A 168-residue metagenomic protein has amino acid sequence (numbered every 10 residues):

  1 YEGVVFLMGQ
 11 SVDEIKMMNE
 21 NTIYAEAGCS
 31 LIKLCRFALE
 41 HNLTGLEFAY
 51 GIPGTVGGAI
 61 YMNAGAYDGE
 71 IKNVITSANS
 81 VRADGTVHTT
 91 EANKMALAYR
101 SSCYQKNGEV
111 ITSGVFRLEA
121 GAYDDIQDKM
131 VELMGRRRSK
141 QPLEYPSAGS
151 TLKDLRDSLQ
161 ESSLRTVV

Functional and structural regions predicted by a protein language model:
Y1-G3: A short, glycine/Asx- and small/polar-enriched loop/turn that sits immediately N-terminal to a beta-strand
L7-L43, E70-T89, L118: N-terminal glycine-rich flavin-associated loop
Q10, C29, K33, E47 (+6 more regions): Conserved active-site and cofactor/substrate-binding residues in soluble primary-metabolism enzymes
K16-N21, I60, E109-S113: Acidic/polar active-site rim loop that often engages polyanionic ligands
E20-A25, Y50-I60, M95-A98, S139: Short N-terminal helix-initiation segments at or just after the protein's N-terminus
I32, A38-T76, R82, S147 (+1 more regions): A gly/ser-rich beta-alpha-beta helix-loop segment of oxidoreductase catalytic cores
V81-V168: Phosphate/pyrophosphate- and phosphate-bearing ligand-binding catalytic cores of soluble enzymes
